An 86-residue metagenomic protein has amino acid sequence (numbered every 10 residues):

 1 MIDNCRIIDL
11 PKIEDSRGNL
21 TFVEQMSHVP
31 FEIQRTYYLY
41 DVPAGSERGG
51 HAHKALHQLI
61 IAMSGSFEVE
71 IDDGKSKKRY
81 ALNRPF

Functional and structural regions predicted by a protein language model:
M1-F86: Non-catalytic, conserved peripheral segments adjacent to functional cores
